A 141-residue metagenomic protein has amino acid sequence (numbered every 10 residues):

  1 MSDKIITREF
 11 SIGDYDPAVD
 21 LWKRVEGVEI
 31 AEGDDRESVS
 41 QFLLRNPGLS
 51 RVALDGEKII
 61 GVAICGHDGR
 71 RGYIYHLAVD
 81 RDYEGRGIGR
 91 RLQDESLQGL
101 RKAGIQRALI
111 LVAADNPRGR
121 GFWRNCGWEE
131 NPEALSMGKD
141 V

Functional and structural regions predicted by a protein language model:
K4-A18: A short beta-loop-alpha structural element at the N-terminal edge of CoA-dependent acyl/N-acetyltransferase catalytic
E9, V19-G33: Helix-loop element at the rim of GNAT/NAT acetyltransferase active sites that forms part of the acceptor-substrate
S40-V52, Y73: A short helix-loop-beta-strand connector motif used in the catalytic cores of GNAT acetyltransferases and, in some
V52, K58-G66, Y73-A78: Conserved beta-strand in the GNAT
G66-Y75, E84, E130-E133: A conserved beta-turn-beta hairpin within the catalytic core of GNAT-like acetyltransferases that forms part
G85-Q98, N125: Conserved acetyl-CoA-binding loop-helix of GNAT-fold acetyltransferases
L100-V112: Conserved GNAT acetyl-CoA-binding A-motif
I110-G119, G138-V141: Conserved beta-strand-loop-alpha-helix junction that forms the acyl-donor binding cleft
